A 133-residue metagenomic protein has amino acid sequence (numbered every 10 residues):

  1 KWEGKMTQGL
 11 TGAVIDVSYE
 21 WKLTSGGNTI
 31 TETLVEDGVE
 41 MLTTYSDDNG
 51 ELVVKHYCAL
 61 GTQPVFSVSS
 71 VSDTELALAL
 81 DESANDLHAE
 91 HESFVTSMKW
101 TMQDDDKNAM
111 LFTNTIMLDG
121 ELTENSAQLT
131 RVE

Functional and structural regions predicted by a protein language model:
K1-E133: Hydrophobic small-molecule pocket/channel-lining residues, especially in calycin-type beta-barrels
